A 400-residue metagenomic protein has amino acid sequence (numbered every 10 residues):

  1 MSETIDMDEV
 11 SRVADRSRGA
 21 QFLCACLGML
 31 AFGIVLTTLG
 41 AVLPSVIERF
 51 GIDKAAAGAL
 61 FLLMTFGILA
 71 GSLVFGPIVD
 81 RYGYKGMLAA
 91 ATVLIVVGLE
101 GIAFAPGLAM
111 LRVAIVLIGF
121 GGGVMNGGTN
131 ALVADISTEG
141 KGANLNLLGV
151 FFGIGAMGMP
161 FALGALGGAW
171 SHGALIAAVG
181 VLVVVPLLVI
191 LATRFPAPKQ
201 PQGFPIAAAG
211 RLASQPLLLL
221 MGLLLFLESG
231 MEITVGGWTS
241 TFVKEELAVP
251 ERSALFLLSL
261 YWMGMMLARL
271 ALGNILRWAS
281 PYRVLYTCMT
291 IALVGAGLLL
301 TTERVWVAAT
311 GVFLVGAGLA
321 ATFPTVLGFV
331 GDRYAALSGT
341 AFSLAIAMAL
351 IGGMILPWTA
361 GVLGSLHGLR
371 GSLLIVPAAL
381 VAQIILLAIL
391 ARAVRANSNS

Functional and structural regions predicted by a protein language model:
L39-G40, Q215-S259, M263-M266: Extracytoplasmic gate region of multi-pass secondary transporters
G51, G83, F104-A109, T138 (+4 more regions): Helix-breaking motifs and short loop linkers at transmembrane-helix boundaries and internal kinks in secondary membrane
A70-P106: Conserved MFS/SLC helix-loop-helix module at the cytosolic interface between two early adjacent transmembrane helices
G71-G83, G167, A268-S280, G364: Helix-to-loop junctions at the C-terminal end of transmembrane segments in multipass secondary transporters
G86-E100, R283-L298: Structural signature of the two symmetry-related core transmembrane helices
G98, A109-L117, W306-L314: Paired small-residue
I115-V150: Cytoplasmic helix-loop-helix junction between adjacent transmembrane helices in 12-TM secondary transporters
L147-F195: Helix-loop-helix hairpin linking two adjacent transmembrane segments in secondary transporters
